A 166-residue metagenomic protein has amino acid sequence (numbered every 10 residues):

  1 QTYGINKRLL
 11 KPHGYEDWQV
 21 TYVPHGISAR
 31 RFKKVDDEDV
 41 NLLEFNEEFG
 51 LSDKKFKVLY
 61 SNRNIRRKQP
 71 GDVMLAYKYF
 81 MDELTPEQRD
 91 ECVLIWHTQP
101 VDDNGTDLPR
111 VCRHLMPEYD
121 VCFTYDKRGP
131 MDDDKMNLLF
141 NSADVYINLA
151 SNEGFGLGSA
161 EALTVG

Functional and structural regions predicted by a protein language model:
I5, G26: Carbohydrate-associated surface elements
K33-L51: A short helix/loop element that forms part of the nucleotide-sugar donor recognition site in Leloir-type
L51-K68, M74-Y77, L94-I95: Conserved donor-binding/catalytic core segment of Leloir-type glycosyltransferases
G105-L138: Nucleotide-activated donor-binding/catalytic signature segment of Leloir-type glycosyltransferases, i.e., the conserved
N141-A143, E161-G166: Conserved donor-binding/catalytic loop of nucleotide-activated donor transferases
S151: Aromatic "clamp/platform" in nucleotide-sugar-dependent glycosyltransferases that forms part of the donor/acceptor
G156-S159: Short glycine/serine-rich donor-binding loops of glycosyltransferases
